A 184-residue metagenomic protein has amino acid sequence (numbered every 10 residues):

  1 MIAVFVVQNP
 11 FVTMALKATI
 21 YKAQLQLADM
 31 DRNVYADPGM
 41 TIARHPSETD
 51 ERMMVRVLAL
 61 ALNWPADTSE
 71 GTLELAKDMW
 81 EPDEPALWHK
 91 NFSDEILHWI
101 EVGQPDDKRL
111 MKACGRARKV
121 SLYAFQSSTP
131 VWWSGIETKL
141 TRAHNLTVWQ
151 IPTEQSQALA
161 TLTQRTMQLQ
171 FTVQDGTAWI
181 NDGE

Functional and structural regions predicted by a protein language model:
I2, V7-T49: Extreme N-terminal leader/targeting regions
A23-L27, L87, T177-D182: Short polybasic amphipathic segments
D31-M79: Acidic-basic catalytic patches of nuclease active cores, encompassing PD-(D/E)XK and other metal-cofactor nuclease
A76-D78, K90, I100-G103, Y123-Q126: Short His-Asn-centered micro-motif
E81-N91: N-terminal active-site wall of soluble small-molecule enzyme domains
L87-H89, I96-A113: Conserved catalytic cores of phosphodiester-cleaving nucleases, focusing on short active-site segments
A117-A124, H144-V148: Hydrophobic beta-strand segments of well-ordered beta-sheets in folded domains
W132-E184: Domain-level recognition of nuclease-like catalytic cores that cleave nucleotide substrates
